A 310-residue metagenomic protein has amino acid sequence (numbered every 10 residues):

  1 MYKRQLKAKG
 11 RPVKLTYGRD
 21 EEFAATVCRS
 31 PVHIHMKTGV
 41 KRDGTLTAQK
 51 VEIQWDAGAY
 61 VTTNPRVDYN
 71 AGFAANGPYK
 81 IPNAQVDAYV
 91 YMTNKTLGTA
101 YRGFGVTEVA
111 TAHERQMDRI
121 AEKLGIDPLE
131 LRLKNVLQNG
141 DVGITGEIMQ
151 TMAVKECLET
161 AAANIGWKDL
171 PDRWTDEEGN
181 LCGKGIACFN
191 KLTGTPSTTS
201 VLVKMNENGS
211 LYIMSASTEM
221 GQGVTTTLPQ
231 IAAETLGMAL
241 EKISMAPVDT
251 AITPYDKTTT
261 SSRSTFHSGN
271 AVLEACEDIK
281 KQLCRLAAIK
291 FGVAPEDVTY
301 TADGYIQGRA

Functional and structural regions predicted by a protein language model:
K3-A310: Structural alpha/beta core scaffold segments of enzyme domains
